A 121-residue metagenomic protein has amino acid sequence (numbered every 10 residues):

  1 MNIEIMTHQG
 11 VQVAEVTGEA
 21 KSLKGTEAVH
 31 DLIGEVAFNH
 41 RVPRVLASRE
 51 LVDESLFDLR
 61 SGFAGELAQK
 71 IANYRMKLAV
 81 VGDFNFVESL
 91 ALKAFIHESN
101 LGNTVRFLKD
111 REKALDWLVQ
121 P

Functional and structural regions predicted by a protein language model:
N2-P121: Amphipathic, Lys/Arg-enriched alpha-helical "gate/interface" segment within cytosolic domains that mediates
